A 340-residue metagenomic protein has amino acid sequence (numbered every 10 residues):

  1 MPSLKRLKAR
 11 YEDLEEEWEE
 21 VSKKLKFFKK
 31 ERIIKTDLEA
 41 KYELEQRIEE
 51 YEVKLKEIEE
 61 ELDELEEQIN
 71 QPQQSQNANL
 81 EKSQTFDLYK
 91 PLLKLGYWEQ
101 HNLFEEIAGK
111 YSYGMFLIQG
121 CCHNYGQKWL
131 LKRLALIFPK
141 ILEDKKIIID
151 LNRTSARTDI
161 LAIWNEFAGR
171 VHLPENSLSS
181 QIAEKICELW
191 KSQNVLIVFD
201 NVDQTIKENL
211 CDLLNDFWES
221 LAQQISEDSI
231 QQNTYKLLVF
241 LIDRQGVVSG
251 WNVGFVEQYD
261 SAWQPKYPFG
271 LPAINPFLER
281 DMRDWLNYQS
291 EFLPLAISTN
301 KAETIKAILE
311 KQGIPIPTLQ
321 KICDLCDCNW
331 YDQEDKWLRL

Functional and structural regions predicted by a protein language model:
M1-S22: Short, charge/polar-rich alpha-helical segments
E19-E45: Short E/K-rich amphipathic alpha-helical oligomerization segments
L80-K110: N-terminal pre-P-loop "Q-motif" helix
E105-G109, F116-I147, F167: P-loop NTPase Walker A phosphate-binding motif
R157-S177, Y288-E291: Conserved NTP-binding/hydrolysis module of P-loop NTPases
H172-L173, K185-I225, L238-L241: Conserved P-loop NTPase "ATPase switch" module shared by AAA+ and STAND
S220-A307, L325, N329-L340: The catalytic "switch" region of P-loop NTPases
E303-T318: A short helix-loop-helix "switch/interaction" segment in the helical subdomain of ASCE P-loop NTPases
